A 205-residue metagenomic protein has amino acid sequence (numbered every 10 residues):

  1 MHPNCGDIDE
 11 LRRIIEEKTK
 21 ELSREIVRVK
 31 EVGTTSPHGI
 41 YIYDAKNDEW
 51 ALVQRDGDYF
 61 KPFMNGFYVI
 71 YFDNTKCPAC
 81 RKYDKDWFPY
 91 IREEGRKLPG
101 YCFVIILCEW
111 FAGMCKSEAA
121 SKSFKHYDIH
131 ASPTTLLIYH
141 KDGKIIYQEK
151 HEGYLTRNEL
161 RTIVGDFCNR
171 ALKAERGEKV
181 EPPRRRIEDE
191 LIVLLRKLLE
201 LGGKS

Functional and structural regions predicted by a protein language model:
M1-Y59: N-terminal "domain-start" segment that seeds a small globular fold
F60-K76: Short active-site neighborhood of thiol/selenol oxidoreductases, capturing the structured segment around
P62-M64, Y127-A131: Extracellular/periplasmic catalytic domains that process cell-envelope and extracellular macromolecules
F72-D86: Conserved redox-active cysteine motifs that mediate thiol-disulfide chemistry, especially di-cysteine Cys-X(1-2)-Cys
F72-N74, K97-E118: Thiol-based oxidoreductase modules, predominantly thioredoxin-like and allied folds used for disulfide exchange
W87-R92: Short amphipathic alpha-helical segments
H130-E188: Non-catalytic, surface beta->alpha helical segment in thiol-disulfide oxidoreductase systems
P183-S205: Short, low-complexity, charged amphipathic interaction modules
